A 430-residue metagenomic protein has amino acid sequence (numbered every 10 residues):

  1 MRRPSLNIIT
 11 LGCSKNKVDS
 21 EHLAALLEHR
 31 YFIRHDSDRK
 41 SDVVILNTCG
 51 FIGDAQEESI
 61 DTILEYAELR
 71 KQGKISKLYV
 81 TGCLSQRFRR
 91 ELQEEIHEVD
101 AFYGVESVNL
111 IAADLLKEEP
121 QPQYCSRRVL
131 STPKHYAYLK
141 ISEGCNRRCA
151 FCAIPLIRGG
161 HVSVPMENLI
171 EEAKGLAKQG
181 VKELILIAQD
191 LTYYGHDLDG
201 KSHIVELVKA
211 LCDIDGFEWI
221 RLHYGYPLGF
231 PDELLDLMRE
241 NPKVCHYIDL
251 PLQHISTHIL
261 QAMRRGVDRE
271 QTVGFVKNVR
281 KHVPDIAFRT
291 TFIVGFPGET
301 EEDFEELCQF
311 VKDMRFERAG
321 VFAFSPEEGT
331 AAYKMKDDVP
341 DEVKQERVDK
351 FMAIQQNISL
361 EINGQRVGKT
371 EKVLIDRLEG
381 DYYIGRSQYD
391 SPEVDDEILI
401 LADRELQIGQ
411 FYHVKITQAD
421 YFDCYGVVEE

Functional and structural regions predicted by a protein language model:
M1-Y194, E233, V244, I248 (+4 more regions): Proteins enriched for Cys/Gly/acidic motifs involved in redox and nucleic-acid/cofactor modification
T10-L11, R148, C152-G159, W219-L228 (+4 more regions): Conserved strand-turn element in the central/C-terminal portion of the radical SAM core barrel that lines
C13, G195-C212, G216, M263 (+1 more regions): Radical SAM enzyme [4Fe-4S]-AdoMet core and its adjacent flexible, acidic and glycine-rich loops/tails across
G50-A55, V181-E206, A210, I214 (+3 more regions): Conserved glycine-rich "GG(E/T)P / GGGxP" loop and the immediately following alpha-helix in the radical SAM core
C149, L169, L186, L222 (+7 more regions): Conserved, mostly hydrophobic/aromatic
K178, V205-E206, D213-I220, P231-F292: Radical SAM/AdoMet-radical enzyme domain recognition
D199-C212, D232-H246, E299-E317, D341-E346 (+1 more regions): Short, electropositive alpha-helical surface patch
K334-E430: Terminal RNA-binding accessory module
